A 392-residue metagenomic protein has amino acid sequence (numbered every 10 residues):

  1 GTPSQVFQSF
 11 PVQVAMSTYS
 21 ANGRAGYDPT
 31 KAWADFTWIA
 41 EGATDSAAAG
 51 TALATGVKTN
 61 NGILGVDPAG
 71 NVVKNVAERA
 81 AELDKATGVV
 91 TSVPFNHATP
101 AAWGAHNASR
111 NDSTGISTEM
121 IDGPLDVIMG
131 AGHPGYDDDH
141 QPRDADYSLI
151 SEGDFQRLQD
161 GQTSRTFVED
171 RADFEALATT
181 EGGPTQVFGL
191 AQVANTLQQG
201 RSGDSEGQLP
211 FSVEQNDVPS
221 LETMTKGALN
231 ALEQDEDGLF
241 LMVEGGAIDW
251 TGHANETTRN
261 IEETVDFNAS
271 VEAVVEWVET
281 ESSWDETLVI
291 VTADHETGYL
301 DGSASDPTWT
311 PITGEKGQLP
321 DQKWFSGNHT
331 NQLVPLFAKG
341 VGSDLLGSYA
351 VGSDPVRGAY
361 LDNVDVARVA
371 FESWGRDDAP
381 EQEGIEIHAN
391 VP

Functional and structural regions predicted by a protein language model:
G1-Q186, V193, V265-N268, E296-I385: N-terminal catalytic scaffold of extracellular/periplasmic and nuclease hydrolases that process anionic headgroups
H97-G104, A194-V213, L229, E236-G238 (+1 more regions): Active-site His/acidic residue clusters
S164-L177, V213-Q234, E272: A Trp-anchored, charged/polar loop motif used as the substrate-binding/catalytic surface of acyl/ester-handling
V168-E169, E181-G183, A191, E233-T251 (+4 more regions): Hard-cation-handling environments
T196-D217, S348-N363: Edge beta-strand plus adjacent loop/short-helix module at the start of the mature soluble/periplasmic domain
T223-N230, A254, G327, Y349: Catalytic cores of secreted/periplasmic or lumenal enzymes
L241, T251, N255-T310, G314: Extended C-terminal subregions enriched in glycine
D285, I385-P392: Composition-driven, intrinsically disordered low-complexity tracts enriched in small residues
